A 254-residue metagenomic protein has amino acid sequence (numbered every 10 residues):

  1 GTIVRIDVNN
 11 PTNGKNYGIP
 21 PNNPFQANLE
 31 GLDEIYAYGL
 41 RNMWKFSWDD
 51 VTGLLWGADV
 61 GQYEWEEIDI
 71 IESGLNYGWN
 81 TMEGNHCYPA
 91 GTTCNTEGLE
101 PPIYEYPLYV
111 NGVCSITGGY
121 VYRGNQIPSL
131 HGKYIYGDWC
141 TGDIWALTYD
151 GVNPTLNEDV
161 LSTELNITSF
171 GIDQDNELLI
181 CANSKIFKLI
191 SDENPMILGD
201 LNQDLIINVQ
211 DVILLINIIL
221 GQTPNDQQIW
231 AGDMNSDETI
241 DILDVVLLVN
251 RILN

Functional and structural regions predicted by a protein language model:
G1-T155, L179: Beta-propeller domain segments
I35-Y38, V60, S162, I207 (+1 more regions): Extracytoplasmic/periplasmic, Sec-exported soluble proteins
L40, N153-Q174: Conserved blade-ending motifs and adjacent loop-strand segments that build the rim/top face of beta-propeller domains
D49-V51, Y122-G124, D173-D175, N202 (+1 more regions): Structural WD40 beta-propeller signal
T52-G53, G132, N176, S184 (+4 more regions): Structural signal for glycine-centered tight turns and loop->strand junctions in beta-sheet-rich domains
T168-N194: Blade-level signature of beta-propeller repeat domains, shared across WD40, Kelch, NHL, RCC1 and BNR/Asp-box propellers
D192-N254: Cellulosome-associated attachment modules in secreted, modular CAZymes
